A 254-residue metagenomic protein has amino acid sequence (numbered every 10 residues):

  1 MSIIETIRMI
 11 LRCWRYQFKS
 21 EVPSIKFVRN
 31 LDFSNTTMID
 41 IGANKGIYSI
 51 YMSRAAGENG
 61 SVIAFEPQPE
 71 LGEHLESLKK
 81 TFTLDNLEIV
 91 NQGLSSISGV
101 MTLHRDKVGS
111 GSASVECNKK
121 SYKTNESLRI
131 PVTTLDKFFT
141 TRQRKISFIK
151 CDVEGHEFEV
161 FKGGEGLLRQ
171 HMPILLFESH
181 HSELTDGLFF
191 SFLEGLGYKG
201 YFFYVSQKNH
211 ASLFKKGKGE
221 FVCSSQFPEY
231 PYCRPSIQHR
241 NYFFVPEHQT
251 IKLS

Functional and structural regions predicted by a protein language model:
M1-S254: Phosphate/nucleotide-binding beta-alpha loop and adjacent structural elements of enzyme active sites
